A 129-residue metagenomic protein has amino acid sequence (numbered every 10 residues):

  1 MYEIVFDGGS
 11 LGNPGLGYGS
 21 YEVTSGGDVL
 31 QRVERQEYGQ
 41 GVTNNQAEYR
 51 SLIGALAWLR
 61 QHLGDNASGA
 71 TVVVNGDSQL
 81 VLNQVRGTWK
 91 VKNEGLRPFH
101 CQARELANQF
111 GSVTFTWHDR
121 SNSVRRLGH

Functional and structural regions predicted by a protein language model:
M1-Q46, A57-Q61: RNase H-like nuclease fold core
G9-N13, I53-H129: RNase H catalytic domain
Y21-V23, G27-D28, A47, N66 (+2 more regions): General N-terminal targeting signals
E48, L52: Short, conserved alpha-helix that lines the donor NDP-sugar binding/gating region of sugar-transfer enzymes
